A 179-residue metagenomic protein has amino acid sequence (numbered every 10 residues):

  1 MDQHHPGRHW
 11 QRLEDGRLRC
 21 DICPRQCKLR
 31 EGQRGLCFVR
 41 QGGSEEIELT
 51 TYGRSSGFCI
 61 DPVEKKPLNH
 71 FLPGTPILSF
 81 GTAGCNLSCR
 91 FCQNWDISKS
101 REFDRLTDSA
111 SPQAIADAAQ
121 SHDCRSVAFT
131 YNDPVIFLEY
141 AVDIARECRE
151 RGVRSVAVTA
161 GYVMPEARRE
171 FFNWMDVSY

Functional and structural regions predicted by a protein language model:
M1-T75: Flexible, acidic/Gly-rich N-terminal and inter-domain linker regions that tether and position cofactor-handling modules
Q41-V177: Conserved Radical SAM active-site core
